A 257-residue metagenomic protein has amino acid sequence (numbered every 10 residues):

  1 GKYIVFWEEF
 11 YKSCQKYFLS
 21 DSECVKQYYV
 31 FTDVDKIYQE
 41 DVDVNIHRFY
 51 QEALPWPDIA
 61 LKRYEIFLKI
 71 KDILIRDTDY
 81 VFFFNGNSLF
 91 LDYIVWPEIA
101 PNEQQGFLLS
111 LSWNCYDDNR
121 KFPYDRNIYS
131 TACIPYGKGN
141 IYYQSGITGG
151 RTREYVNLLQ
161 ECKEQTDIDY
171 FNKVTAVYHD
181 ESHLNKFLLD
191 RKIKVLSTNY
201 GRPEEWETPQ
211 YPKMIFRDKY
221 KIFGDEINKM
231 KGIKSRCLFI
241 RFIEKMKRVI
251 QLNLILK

Functional and structural regions predicted by a protein language model:
G1-I59, I70-D77, F239-K257: N-terminal anchoring/stem segment of glycosyltransferases
G1-K2, D35-I37, A53-L54, S88-F90 (+5 more regions): Short, solvent-exposed loop/turn segments at secondary-structure junctions
D41-L54, Y64, E98-L109, Y211-I215: Active-site regions of enzymes building and remodeling cell-envelope glycoconjugates
Q51-F84, D92, H179-L184: A conserved donor-nucleotide-binding helix/loop in the catalytic core of Leloir-type glycosyltransferases
F90-N127: Conserved donor-nucleotide/metal-binding helix-loop-beta segment in metal-dependent transferases, i.e., the alpha-helix
T131-Y220: Catalytic core and acceptor-binding pocket of nucleotide-sugar-dependent glycosyltransferases
M214-K257: Long, low-complexity C-terminal extensions of enzymes
